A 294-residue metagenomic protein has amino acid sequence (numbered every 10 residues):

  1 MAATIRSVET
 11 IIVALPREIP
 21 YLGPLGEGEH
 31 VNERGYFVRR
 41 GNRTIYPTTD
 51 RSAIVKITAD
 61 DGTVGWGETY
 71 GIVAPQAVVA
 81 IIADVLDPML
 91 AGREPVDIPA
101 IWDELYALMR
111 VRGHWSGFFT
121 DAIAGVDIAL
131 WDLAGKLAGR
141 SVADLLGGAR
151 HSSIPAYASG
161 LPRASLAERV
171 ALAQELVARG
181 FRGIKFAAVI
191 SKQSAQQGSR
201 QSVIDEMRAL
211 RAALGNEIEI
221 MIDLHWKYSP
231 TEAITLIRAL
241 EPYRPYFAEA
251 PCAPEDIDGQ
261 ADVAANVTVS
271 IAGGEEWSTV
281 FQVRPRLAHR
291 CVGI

Functional and structural regions predicted by a protein language model:
A2-D61, Y70: Structured beta-strand/loop patches that form or line metal/cofactor-binding pockets in enzymes
I5, G62, L86, V126 (+5 more regions): Conserved, mostly hydrophobic/aromatic
N42, T58-L137: Metal- or metallocofactor-binding catalytic centers and their adjacent structured scaffolds across diverse enzyme
T58, D121-I123, D127-R163, E168: Glycine-rich, aromatic-flanked loop segments that form ligand/cofactor-binding clefts across common enzyme folds
G67, I222-L224, G274: Active-site flanking residues adjacent to catalytic metal/cofactor-binding acidic residues
D132, D144, G148, R208 (+2 more regions): Active-site phosphate/pyrophosphate- and oxyanion-stabilizing loops and adjacent acidic/basic residues in soluble
S152-V267: Metal-dependent enolase-superfamily TIM-barrel catalytic cores that perform enediolate-based chemistry
E255-I294: Catalytic alpha/beta core domains of metabolic enzymes, predominantly
